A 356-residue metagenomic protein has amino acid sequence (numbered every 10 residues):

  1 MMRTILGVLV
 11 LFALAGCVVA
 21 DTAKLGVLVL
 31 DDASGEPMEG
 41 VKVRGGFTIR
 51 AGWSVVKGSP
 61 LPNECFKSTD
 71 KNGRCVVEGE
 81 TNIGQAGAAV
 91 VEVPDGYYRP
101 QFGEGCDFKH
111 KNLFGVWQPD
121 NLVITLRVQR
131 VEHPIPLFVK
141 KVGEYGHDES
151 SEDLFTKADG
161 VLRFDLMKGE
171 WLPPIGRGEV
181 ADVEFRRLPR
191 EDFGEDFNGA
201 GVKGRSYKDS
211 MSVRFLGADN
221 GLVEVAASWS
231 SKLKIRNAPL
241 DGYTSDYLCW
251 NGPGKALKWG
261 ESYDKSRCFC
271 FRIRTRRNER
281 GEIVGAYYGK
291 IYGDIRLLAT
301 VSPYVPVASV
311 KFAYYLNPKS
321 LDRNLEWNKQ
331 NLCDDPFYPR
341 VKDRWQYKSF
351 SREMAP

Functional and structural regions predicted by a protein language model:
F12-E36: Beta-strand-rich domain onsets/edges
L25-D32, G73, I124-L126, P136-E144: A short, amphipathic beta-strand motif
A33-K57: Short, ordered, surface-exposed loop/turn motifs in non-cytosolic proteins
R50-E78: Short, acidic Ser/Thr/Gly-rich low-complexity loop/linker segments typical of extracellular and cell-surface proteins
N82-L113: A short, solvent-exposed loop/turn motif at the edges and junctions of modular extracellular/periplasmic domains
G105-K140: Extracellular beta-sheet/turn segments enriched in Thr/Pro/Gly and aliphatic residues
E132-G281, A299-Y304, P356: Long, low-hydrophobicity ectodomains and other hydrophilic envelope-associated domains
A286-W345: Compact beta-sheet-dominated globular domain cores
